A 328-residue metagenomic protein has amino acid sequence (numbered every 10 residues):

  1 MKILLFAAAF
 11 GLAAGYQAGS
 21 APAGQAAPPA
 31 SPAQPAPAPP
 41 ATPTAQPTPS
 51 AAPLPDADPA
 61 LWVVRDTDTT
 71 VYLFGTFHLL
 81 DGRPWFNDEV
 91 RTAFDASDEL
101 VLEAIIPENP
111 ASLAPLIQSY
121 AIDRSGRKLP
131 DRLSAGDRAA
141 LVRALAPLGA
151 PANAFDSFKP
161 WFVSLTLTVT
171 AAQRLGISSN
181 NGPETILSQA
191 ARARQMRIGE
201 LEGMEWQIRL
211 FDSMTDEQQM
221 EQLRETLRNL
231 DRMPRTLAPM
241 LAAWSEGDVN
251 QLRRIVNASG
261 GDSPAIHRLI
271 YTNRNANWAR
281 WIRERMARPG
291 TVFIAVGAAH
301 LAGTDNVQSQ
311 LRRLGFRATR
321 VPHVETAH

Functional and structural regions predicted by a protein language model:
M1-A23: Sec-dependent N-terminal signal peptides
K2, Q34-P37, G315: Intrinsically disordered, low-complexity proline-rich regions
L4, N87, N275-A279: Short, well-ordered alpha-helical scaffold segments within catalytic/effector domains
G24-D68: N- or domain-start disorder-to-order transition segments that initiate the globular core
P49, P53, D58-I270: Structured, acidic catalytic/metal-binding patches in enzyme active sites
P264-H328: A cross-kingdom marker for long, charged
